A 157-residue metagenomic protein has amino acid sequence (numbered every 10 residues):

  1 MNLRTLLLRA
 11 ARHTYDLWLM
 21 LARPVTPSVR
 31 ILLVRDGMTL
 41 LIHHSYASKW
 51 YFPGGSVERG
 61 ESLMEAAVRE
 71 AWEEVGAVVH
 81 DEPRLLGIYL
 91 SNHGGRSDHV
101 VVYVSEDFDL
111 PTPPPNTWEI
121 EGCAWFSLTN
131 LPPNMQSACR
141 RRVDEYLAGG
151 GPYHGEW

Functional and structural regions predicted by a protein language model:
M1-R30: Acidic, metal-coordinating catalytic segment for phosphate/diphosphate chemistry, firing primarily on the Nudix
P27-V29, G37, D98-V101, E121: Change "...and in nucleic-acid phosphodiester-cleaving endonucleases..." to "...and in nucleic-acid processing enzymes
V29, V34-A77, W157: Conserved Nudix-box catalytic region and its N-terminal flanking loop in Nudix hydrolases and closely related
D36-M38, E106-P111, L128-N130: Short loop segments at secondary-structure junctions
S48-K49, W118-W157: Nudix hydrolase/Nudix homology domain
V78-G87: A short coil-to-beta-strand element that immediately follows conserved catalytic motifs
Y89-T112, A124, C139-R142, Y146 (+1 more regions): Active-site-adjacent beta-strand/loop module that shapes the phosphate/pyrophosphate-binding cleft
